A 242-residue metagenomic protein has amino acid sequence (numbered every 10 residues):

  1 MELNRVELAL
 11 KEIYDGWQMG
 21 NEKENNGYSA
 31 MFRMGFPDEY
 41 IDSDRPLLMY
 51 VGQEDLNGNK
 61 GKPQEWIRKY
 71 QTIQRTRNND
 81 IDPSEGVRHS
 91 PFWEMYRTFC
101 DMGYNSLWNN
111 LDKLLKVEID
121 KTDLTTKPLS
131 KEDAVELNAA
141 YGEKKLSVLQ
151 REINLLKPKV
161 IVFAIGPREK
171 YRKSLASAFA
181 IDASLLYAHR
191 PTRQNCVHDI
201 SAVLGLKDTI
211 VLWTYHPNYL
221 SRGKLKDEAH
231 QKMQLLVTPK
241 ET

Functional and structural regions predicted by a protein language model:
M1-G16, K131-S147, E169-T242: C-terminal capping/extension of enzyme domains
M1-V87, P91, M95, G142 (+4 more regions): Active-site and ligand/interface coordination hotspots across diverse enzymes and nucleic-acid-associated assemblies
R45-P46, P158-K159, L204-I210: A short helix->loop->beta-strand "cap" motif at the edges of active sites that frequently abuts
L48-Y50, G103-N110, V160-I165, W213: A structural signal for short, well-ordered beta-strand segments and their strand-loop junctions that often border
Q53-G58, D112-K116, G166-Y171, H216-L220: Short, solvent-exposed loop/turn segments at secondary-structure junctions
S84-T122, L185, Q194-V197: Active-site cradle of extracellular carbohydrate-active enzymes
L111-E143: Charged, often glycine-rich, active-site loop that binds/positions anionic groups
L146-P167: Proline-aspartate-enriched helix->loop->beta-strand connector
